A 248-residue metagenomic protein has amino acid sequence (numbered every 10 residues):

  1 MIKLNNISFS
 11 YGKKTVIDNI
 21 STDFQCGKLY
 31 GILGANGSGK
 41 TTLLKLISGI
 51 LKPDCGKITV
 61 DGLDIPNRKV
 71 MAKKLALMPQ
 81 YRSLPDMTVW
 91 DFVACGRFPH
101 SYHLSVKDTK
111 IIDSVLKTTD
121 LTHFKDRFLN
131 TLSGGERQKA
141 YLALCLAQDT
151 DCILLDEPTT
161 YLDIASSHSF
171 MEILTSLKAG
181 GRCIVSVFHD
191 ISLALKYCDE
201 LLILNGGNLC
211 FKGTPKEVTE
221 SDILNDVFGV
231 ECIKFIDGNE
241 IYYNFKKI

Functional and structural regions predicted by a protein language model:
L33-A35: The feature captures the beta-strand-to-loop junction immediately N-terminal to the Walker
S48: Helix-to-loop junction immediately C-terminal to a conserved catalytic motif
G56-N67, M71: Conserved ABC transporter NBD signature motif
K107-F124, D149: Conserved ABC ATPase "signature" region
F128-L132: Conserved ABC ATPase signature
I153-E157: Catalytic Walker B motif of ABC-type/P-loop ATPase nucleotide-binding domains
V227-I248: ABC ATPase nucleotide-binding domains
